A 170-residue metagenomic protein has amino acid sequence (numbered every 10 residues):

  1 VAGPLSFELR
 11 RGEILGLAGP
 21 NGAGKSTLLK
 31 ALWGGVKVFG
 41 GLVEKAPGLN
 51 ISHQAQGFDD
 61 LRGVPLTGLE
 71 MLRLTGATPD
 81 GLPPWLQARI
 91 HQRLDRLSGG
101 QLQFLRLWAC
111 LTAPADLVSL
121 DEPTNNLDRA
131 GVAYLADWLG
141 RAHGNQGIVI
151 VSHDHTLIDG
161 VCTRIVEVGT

Functional and structural regions predicted by a protein language model:
L15, S26-G35: Short, conserved post-Walker A segment of ABC-type ATPase nucleotide-binding domains
A18-P20: The feature captures the beta-strand-to-loop junction immediately N-terminal to the Walker
W33-A77: ABC ATPase nucleotide-binding domain signature region
R93-L97: Conserved ABC ATPase signature
V118-E122: Catalytic Walker B motif of ABC-type/P-loop ATPase nucleotide-binding domains
V132-G144: Helical segment within the ABC ATPase nucleotide-binding domain
S152-H153: H-loop/switch region of ABC-family ATPase nucleotide-binding domains
